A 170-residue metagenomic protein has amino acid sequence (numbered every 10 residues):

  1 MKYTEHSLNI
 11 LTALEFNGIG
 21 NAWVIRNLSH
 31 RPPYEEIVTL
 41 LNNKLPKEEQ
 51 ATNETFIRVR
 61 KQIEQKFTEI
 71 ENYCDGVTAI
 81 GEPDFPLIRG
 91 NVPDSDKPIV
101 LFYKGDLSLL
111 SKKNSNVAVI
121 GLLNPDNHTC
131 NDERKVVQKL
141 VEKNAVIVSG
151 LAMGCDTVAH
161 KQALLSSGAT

Functional and structural regions predicted by a protein language model:
M1-R134, Q138: Short, positively charged patches
H30-R31, K143, S166: Change "in soluble alpha/beta enzymes" to "in soluble alpha/beta proteins
D75-G76, N144-I147: Short active-site oxyanion
G121, I147, L151: Small/polar loops that bind or transfer phosphate-bearing groups
P125-N127, A152-D156: Gly/Ser/Thr-rich loops at beta-strand to alpha-helix junctions that form or flank small-molecule/cofactor-binding
V146-V148, D156-T170: Phosphate/pyrophosphate-binding betaalpha-module
